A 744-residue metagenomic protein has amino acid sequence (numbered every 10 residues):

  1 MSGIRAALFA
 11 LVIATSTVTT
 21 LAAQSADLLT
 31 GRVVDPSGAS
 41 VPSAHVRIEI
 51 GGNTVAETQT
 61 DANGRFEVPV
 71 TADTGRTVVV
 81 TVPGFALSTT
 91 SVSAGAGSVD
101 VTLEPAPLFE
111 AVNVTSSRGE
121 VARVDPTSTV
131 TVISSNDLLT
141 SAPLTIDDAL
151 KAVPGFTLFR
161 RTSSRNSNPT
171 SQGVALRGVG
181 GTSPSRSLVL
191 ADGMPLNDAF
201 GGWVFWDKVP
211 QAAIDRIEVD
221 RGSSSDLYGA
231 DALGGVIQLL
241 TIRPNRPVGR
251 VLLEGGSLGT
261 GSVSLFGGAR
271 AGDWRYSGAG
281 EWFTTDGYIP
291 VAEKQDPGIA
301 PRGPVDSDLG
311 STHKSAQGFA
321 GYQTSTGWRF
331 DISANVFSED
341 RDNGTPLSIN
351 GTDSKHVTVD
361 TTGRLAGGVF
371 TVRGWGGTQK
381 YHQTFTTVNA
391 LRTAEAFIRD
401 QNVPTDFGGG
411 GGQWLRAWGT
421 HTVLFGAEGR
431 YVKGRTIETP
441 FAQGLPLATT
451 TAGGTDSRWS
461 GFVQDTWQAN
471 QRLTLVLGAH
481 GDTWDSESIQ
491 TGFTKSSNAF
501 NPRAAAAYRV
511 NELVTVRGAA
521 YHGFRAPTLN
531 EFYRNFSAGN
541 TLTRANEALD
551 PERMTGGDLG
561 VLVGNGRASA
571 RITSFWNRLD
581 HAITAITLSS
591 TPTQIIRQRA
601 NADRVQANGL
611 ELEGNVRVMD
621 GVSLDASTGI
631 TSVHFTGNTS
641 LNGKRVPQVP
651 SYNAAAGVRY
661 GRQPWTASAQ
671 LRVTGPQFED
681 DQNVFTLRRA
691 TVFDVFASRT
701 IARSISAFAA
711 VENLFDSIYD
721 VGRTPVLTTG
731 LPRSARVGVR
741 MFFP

Functional and structural regions predicted by a protein language model:
V34, H45, G51, T81-F85 (+2 more regions): Short, acidic, small-residue-rich periplasmic hinge/interaction motif at the N-terminus of Gram-negative outer-membrane
D147-D198, D215: Extracytoplasmic beta-strand/coil segments of soluble accessory domains associated with Gram-negative outer-membrane
M194-R221, L240-I242: Short acidic/polar hinge/loop motifs at secondary-structure boundaries that mediate gating or recognition
D226, Q238, R246-V248, L252-E254 (+1 more regions): Periplasmic-side early beta-strands and strand-to-turn transitions of outer-membrane beta-barrels
T285, I289, S307-H313, Q323-F370 (+5 more regions): Flexible loop and strand-edge segments within Gram-negative outer membrane beta-barrel domains
L309, Q317, F407-Q413, T450-F462 (+6 more regions): Outer membrane beta-barrel strand-and-loop segments of large Gram-negative receptors, especially TonB-dependent
K380-H382, K433-P440, T483-Q490, T494 (+5 more regions): Surface-exposed extracellular loop regions of Gram-negative outer-membrane beta-barrel proteins, predominantly
Q468-L475, F575-L579, I596-D680, S706: Gram-negative outer-membrane beta-barrel transporters
